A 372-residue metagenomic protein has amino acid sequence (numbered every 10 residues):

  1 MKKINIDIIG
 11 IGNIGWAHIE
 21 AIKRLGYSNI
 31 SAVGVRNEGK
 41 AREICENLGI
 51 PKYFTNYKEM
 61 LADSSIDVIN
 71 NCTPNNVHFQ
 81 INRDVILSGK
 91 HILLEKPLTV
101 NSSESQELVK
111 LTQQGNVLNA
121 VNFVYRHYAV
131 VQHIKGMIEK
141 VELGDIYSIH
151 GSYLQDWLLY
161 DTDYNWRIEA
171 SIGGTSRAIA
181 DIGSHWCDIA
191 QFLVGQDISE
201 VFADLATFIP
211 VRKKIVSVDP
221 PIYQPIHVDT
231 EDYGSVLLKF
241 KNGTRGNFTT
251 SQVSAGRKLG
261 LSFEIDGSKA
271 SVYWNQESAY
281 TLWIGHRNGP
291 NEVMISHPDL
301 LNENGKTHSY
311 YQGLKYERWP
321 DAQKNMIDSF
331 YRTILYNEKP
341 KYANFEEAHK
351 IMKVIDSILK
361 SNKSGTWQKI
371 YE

Functional and structural regions predicted by a protein language model:
M1-K3, S28, V68-N71, Q106 (+4 more regions): C-terminal helix-rich "cap/oligomerization" subdomain common to oxidoreductases
M1-L48: N-terminal Rossmann-like dinucleotide-binding module
E43-I50, L108-T112: Short, conserved SAM-binding/catalytic segment of Class I S-adenosyl-L-methionine-dependent methyltransferases
I50-Y57: Conserved SAM-binding strand-loop segment of SAM-dependent methyltransferases
D67-R126, V141: Beta-strand-loop-alpha-helix segment that lines the small-molecule cofactor/substrate pocket of alpha/beta enzymes
L94, N119-V121, H150, F248 (+1 more regions): Hydrophobic residues in well-ordered beta-strands that form the structural core
Y125-H227, L282, G365: Predominantly a Rossmann-like dinucleotide-binding segment in NAD(P)-dependent oxidoreductases
A206, P210, K214-D229, S235-F240 (+3 more regions): C-terminal glycine/acidic-rich active-site capping loop/insertion
